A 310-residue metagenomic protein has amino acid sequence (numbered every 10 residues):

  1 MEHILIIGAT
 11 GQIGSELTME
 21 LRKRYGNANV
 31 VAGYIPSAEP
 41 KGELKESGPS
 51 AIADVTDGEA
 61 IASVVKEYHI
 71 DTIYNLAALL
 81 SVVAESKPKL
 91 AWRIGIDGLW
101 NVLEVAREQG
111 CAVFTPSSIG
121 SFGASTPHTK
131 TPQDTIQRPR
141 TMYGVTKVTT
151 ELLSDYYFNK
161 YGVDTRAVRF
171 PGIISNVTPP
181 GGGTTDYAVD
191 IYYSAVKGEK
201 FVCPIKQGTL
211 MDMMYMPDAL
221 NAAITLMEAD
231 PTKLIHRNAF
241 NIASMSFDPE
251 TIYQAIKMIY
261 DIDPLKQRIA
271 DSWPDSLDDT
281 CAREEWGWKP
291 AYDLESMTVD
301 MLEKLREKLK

Functional and structural regions predicted by a protein language model:
H3-R24: N-terminal Rossmann NAD(P)H-binding glycine-rich loop of SDR-like oxidoreductase domains
G33, E39, M216, D263-K289: Conserved C-terminal active-site "lid" loop/helix of NAD(P)H-dependent oxidoreductases that clamps the redox cofactor
V55-I94: NAD(P)H-binding glycine-rich loop region in Rossmannoid oxidoreductase-like domains and their noncatalytic homologs
N75, W100-M142: Conserved Rossmann-fold NAD(P)-dependent oxidoreductase catalytic core, especially the SDR/UDP-sugar
L152-V177: Conserved beta-loop-beta element that borders a ligand/cofactor-binding pocket
A188-V202, M211-A239: Alpha-helical substrate-binding/gating segment
A222, E228-K266: Mid/C-terminal beta-alpha module of Rossmann-like enzyme folds, strongest in SDR-family dehydrogenases/epimerases
D279-T280, Y292-K310: Amphipathic terminal alpha-helices
